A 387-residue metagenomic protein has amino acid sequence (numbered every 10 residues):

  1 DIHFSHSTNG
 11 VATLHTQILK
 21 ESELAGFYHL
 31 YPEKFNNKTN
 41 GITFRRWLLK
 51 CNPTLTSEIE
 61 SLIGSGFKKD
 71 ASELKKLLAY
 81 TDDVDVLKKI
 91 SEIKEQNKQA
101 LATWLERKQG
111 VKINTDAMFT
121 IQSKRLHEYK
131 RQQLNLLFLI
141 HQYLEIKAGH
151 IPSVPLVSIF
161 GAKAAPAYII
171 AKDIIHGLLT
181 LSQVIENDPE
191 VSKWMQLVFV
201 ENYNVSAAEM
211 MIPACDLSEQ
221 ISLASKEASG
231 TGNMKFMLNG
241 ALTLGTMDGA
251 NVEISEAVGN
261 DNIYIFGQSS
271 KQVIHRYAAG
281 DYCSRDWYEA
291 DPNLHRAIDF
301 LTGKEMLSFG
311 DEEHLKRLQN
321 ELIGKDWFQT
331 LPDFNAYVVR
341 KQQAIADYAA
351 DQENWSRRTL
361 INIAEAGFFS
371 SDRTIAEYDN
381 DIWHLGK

Functional and structural regions predicted by a protein language model:
D1, H29, A164, K172 (+6 more regions): Carbohydrate-active enzymes and regulators
D1-G26, L30-P32, T39-I42: Polyanionic (Asp/Glu-rich) segments that form extended negatively charged tracts
T8-V11, G41, I121-K124, Y129 (+7 more regions): Generic beta-strand/beta-sheet core signal
L14-A25, L139-E145, A228, G249-A250: Short alpha-helical segments and helix-capping/turn motifs at coil-helix boundaries
L14-T16, G41-R45, E128, K163-P166 (+4 more regions): Short, solvent-exposed loop/turn segments at secondary-structure junctions
G26-L77, P213-A214, I221-T359, I363-F368 (+2 more regions): Catalytic binding pocket for nucleotide-activated donors in carbohydrate/polymer assembly enzymes
C51-K112, F119: Extended, charge-enriched "interface" segments that sit outside catalytic cores
E95-A208, L223: Long, K/E/R/D-enriched contiguous segments that form extended
